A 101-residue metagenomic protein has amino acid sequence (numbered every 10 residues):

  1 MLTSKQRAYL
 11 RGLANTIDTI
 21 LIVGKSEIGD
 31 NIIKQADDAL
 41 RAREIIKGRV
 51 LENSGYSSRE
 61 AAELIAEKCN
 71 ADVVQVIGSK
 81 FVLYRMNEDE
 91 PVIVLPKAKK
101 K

Functional and structural regions predicted by a protein language model:
M1-K101: Positively charged, polar, low-complexity stretches
